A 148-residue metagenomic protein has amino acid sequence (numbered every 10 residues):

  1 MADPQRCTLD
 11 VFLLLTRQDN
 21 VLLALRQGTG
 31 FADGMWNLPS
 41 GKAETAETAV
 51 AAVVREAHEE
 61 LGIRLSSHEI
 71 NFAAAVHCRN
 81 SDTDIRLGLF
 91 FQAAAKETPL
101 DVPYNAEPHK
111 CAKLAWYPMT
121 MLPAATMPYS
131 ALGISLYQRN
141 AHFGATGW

Functional and structural regions predicted by a protein language model:
M1-L22, K42, F90-Q92: Conserved N-terminal beta-strand and adjoining loop/helix that marks the start of the Nudix/MutT-like hydrolase domain
N20, G28, H77: Short, glycine/serine-rich, charged loops/turns that create anion-binding and catalytic segments at active sites
L22-L25, N105: Beta-strand scaffold of nucleotide-dependent catalytic cores
G30-G34: A conserved beta-turn-beta hairpin within the catalytic core of GNAT-like acetyltransferases that forms part
A43-H68, V76-S130, G147: Unchanged
A131-W148: Charged phosphate-binding loop/patch that engages nucleotide di/tri-phosphates or the phosphate backbone of nucleic
